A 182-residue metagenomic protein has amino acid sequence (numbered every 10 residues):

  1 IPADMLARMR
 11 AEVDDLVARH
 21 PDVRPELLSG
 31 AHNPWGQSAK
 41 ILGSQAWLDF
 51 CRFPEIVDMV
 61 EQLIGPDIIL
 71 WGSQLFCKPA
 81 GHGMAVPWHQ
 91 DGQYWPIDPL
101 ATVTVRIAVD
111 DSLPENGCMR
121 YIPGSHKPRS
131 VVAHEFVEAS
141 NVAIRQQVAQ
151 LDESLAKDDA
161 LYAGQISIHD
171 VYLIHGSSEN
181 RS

Functional and structural regions predicted by a protein language model:
I1, S177-S182: Short, intrinsically disordered, charge-balanced linker/junction segments flanking boundaries in proteins
P2-I97, H134: Non-heme Fe(II)-dependent double-stranded beta-helix
G43, W71, A101, E115-G117 (+1 more regions): Residues that flank catalytic or metal-binding motifs in active/ligand-binding sites
F53-V57, T102, V137, N141: A structural signal for well-ordered alpha-helical scaffolds and beta->alpha junctions
I69, P99-A101, S182: A short, structural micro-pattern
L75-H82, G92-Q93, L100-A101, V109-P114 (+1 more regions): Short acidic/polar capping segments at secondary-structure boundaries
H89, P96-P114, A160-A163, I168: Short, conserved beta-strand element in jelly-roll/cupin
S112-S178: Double-stranded beta-helix
